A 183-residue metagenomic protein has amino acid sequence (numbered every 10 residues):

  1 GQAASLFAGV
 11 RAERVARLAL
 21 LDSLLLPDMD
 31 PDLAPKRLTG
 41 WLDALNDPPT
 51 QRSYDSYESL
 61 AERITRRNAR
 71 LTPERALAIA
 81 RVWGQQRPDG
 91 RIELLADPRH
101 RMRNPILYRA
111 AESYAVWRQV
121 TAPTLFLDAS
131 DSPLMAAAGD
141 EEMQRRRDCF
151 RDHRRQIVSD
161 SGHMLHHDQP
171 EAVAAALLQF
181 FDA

Functional and structural regions predicted by a protein language model:
G1-A34: Conserved hydrolase catalytic core segment
L21-R70: Internal catalytic or translocation cores that form aromatic/hydrophobic pockets or channels for amphipathic metabolites
L26, L134, M164: Active-site loop signature of alpha/beta-hydrolase-fold enzymes
P49-A110: Conserved alpha/beta-hydrolase catalytic His-Asp/Glu region
R118-S161: Conserved loop-alpha-helix segment in the C-terminal half of the alpha/beta-hydrolase fold that carries the catalytic
F150-A183: Catalytic active-site module of serine/aspartate enzymes centered on a nucleophile-bearing elbow/loop
